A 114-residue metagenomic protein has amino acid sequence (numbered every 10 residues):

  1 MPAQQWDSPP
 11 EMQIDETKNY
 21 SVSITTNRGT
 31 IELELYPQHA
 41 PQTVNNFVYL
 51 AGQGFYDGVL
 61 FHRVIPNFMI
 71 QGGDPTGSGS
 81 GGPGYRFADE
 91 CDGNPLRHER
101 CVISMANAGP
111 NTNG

Functional and structural regions predicted by a protein language model:
M1-G114: Cyclophilin-like peptidyl-prolyl cis-trans isomerases
